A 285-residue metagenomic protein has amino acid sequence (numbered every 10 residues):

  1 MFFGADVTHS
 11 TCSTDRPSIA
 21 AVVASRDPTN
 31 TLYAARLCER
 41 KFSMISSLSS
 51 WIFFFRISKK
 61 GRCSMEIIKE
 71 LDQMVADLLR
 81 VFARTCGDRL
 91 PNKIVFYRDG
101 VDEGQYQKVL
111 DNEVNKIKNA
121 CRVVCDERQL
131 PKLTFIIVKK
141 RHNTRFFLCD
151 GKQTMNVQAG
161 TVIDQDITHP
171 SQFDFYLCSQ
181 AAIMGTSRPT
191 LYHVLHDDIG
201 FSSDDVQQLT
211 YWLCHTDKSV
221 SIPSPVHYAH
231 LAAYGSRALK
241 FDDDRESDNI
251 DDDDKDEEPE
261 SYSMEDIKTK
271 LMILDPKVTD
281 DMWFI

Functional and structural regions predicted by a protein language model:
M1-I285: Long, contiguous domain-sized segments
